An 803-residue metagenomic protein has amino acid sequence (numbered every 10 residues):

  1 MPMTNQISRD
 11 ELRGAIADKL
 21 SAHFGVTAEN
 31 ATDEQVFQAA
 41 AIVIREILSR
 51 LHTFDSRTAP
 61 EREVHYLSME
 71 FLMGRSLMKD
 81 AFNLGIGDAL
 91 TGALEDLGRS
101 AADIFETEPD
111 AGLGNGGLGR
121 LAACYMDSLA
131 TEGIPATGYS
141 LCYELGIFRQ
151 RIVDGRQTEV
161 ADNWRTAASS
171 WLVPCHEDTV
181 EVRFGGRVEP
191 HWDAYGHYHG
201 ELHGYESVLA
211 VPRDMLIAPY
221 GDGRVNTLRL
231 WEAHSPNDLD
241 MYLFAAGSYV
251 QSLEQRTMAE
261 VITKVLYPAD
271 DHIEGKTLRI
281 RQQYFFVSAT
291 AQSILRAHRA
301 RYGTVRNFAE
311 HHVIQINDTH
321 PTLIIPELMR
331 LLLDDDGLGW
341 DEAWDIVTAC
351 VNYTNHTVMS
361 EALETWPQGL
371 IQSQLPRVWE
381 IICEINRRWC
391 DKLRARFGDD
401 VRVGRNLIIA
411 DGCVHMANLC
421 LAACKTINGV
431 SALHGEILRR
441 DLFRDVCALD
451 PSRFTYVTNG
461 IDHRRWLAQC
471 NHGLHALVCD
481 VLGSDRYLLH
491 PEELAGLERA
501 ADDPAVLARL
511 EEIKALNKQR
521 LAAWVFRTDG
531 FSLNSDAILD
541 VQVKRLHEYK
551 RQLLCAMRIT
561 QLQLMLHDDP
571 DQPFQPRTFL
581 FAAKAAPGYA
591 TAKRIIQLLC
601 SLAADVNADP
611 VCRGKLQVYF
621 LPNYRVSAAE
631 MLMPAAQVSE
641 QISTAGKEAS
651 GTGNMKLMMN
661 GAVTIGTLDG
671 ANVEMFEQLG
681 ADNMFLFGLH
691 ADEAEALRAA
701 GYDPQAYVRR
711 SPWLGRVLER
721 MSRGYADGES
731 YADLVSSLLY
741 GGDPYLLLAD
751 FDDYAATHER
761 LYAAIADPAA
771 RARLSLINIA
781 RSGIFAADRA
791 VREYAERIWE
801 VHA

Functional and structural regions predicted by a protein language model:
M1-A803: A conserved ligand/cofactor-binding region detector
